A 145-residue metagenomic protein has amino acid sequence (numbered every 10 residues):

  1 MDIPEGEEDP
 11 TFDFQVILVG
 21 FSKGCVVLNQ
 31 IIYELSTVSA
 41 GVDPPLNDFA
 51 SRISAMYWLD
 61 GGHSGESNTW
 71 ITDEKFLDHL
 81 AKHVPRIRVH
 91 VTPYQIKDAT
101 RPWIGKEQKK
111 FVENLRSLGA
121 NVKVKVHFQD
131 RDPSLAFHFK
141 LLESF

Functional and structural regions predicted by a protein language model:
M1, K23-V27, I104-E107, S134: Phosphate/oxyanion-binding active-site loops and adjacent basic polyanion-contact surfaces
D2-P85, I96-A99: Serine-dependent carboxylesterase/thioesterase catalytic core of lipase-like alpha/beta-hydrolase/SGNH enzymes
R88-F145: C-terminal catalytic histidine-bearing segment of alpha/beta-hydrolase fold enzymes
